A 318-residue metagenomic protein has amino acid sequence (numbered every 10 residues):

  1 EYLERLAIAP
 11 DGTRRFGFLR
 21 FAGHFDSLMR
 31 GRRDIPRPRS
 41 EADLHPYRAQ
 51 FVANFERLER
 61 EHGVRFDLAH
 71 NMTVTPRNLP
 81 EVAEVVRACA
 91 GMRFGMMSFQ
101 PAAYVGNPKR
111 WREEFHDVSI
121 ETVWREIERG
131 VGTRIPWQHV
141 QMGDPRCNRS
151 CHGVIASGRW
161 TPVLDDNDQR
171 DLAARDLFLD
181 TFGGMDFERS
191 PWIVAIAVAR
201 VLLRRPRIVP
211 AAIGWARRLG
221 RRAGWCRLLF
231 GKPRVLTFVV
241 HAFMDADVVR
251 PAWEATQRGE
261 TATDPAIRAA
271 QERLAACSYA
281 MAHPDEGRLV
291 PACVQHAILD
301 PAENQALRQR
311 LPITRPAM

Functional and structural regions predicted by a protein language model:
E1-Q100: Radical SAM/AdoMet-radical enzyme domain recognition
T13, R87-G91, Q141-P145, A270-R273 (+1 more regions): A general structural signal for short secondary-structure junctions and capping/turn motifs
D26-P36, G95-T122, Q138-G158: Flexible glycine/acidic-rich beta-alpha junction loops that bind and position SAM and/or redox cofactors in anaerobic
R48, V82, H116-W124: Amphipathic alpha-helical segments in well-structured domains
A69-N71, I135-H139: Conserved S-adenosyl-L-methionine
M92-A103, D285-P291: Short, solvent-exposed linear motifs at loop/edge-of-secondary-structure regions
R129-G130: Tryptophan-paired
A156-M318: Radical SAM enzyme core and accessory elements
